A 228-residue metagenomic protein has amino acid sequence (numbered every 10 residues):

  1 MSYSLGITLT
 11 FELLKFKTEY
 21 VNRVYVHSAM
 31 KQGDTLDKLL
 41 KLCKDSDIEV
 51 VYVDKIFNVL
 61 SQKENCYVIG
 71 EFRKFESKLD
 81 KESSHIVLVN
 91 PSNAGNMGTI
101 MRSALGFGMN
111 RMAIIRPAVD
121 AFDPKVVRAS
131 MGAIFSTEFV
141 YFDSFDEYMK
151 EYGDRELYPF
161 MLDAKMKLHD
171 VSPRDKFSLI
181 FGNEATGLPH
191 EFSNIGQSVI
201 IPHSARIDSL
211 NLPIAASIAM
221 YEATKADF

Functional and structural regions predicted by a protein language model:
M1-I69: N-terminal positively charged helical leader segments and presequences
G6, S92-I100, L210-A215: Amphipathic alpha-helical repeat scaffolds
N22, G70, L105-F107, A121-F135 (+1 more regions): Structured adenosyl-cofactor binding patch, chiefly the S-adenosyl-L-methionine
N22, V26, E76-A164: RNA substrate-binding interface of SAM-dependent RNA methyltransferases
L36-L39, V119-V126, T186-E191: Short, glycine/polar-rich helix-capping loops at beta-to-alpha or helix-loop-helix junctions that flank or form
V53-D54, V89, I115-R116, E138 (+1 more regions): Short beta->alpha connector loops at strand-helix junctions that form conserved, small/polar/Pro-enriched
Y67-S77: Short, structured interface segments
F160-D208: Active-site/ligand-binding-proximal alpha/beta "capping" segment
